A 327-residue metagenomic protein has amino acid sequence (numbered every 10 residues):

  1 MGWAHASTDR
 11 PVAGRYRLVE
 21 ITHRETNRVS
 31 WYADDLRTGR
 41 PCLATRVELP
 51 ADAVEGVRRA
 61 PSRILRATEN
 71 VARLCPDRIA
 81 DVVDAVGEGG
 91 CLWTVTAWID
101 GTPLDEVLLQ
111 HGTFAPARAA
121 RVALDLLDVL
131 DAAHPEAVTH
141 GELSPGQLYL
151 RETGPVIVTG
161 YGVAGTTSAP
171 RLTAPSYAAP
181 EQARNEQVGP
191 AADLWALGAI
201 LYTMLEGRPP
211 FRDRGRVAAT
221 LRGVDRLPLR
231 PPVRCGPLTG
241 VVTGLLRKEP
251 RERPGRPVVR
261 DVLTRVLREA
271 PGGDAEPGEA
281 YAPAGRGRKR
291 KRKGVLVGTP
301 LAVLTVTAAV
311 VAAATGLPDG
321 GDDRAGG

Functional and structural regions predicted by a protein language model:
M1, P277-G327: C-terminal or otherwise distal, non-catalytic regulatory regions appended to signaling enzyme catalytic cores
A51-R73: AlphaC helix of the eukaryotic protein kinase fold
A85: Activation-segment/catalytic-loop signature of the eukaryotic protein kinase fold
G89-P103: Conserved short submotifs of the Hanks-type protein kinase catalytic core that shape the nucleotide-binding pocket
V122-A123: Activation segment signature within eukaryotic-like protein kinase domains
L126-V138: Protein kinase catalytic-loop region centered on the HRD/HxD motif
D193: Conserved catalytic-loop aspartate of Hanks-type protein kinases
R234-L246: Conserved C-terminal C-lobe helix
